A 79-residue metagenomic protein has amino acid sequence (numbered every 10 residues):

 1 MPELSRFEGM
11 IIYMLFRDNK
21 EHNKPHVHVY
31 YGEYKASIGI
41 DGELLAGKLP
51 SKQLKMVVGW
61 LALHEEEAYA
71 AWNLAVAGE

Functional and structural regions predicted by a protein language model:
M1-G9, E33-K35, L54, G59: Multi-pass alpha-helical transmembrane bundles in non-GPCR membrane proteins that perform intramembrane catalysis
M1-N23: Short, charged/polar N-terminal "headpieces" of proteins
M10-F16, S37, A68-A75: Broad hydrophobic/π-residue packing in well-ordered secondary structure
I11, V27-V29, V57-V58, V76: Extended aliphatic helical segments
L15-S51: A short, structured beta-strand/loop element
P50-E79: C-terminal structural segments of small proteins and small subunits
